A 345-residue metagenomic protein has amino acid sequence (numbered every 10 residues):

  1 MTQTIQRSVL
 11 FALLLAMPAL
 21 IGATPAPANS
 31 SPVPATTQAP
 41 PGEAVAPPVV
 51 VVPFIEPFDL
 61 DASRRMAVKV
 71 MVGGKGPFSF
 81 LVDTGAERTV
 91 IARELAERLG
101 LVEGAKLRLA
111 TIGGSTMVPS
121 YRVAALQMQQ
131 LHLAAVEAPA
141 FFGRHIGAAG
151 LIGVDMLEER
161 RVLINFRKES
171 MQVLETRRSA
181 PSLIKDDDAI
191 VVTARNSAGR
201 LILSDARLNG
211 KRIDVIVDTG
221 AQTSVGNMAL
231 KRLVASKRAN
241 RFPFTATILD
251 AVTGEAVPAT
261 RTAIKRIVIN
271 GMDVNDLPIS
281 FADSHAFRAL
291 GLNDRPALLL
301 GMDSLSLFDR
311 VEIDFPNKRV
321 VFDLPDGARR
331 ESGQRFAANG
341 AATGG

Functional and structural regions predicted by a protein language model:
M1-R7: Positively charged n-region of N-terminal signal peptides that target proteins for export
T2, I21-G345: Pepsin/retropepsin-fold aspartyl endopeptidases
V9-G22: Bacterial N-terminal signal peptides
